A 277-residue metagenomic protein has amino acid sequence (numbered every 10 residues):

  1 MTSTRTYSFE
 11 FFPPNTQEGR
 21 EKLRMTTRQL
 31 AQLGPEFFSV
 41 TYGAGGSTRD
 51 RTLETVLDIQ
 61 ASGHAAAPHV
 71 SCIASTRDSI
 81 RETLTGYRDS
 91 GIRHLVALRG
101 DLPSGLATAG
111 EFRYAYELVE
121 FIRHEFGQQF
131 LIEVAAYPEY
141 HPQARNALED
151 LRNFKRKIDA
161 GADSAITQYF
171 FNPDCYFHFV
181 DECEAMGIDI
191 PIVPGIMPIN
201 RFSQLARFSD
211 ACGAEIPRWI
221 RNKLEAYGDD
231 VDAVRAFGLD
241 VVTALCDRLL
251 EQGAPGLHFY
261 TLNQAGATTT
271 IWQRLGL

Functional and structural regions predicted by a protein language model:
M1-V40: Conserved N-terminal beta1-alpha1 strand-loop-helix module at the mouth
T6-K22, A66-D78, E133-E149, A226-D240: Active-site mouth loops of central-metabolism enzymes
S8, S39, V96-A97, I166 (+1 more regions): Conserved beta-strand positions in the central sheet of alpha/beta enzyme cores
E10, F38, Y87, K157 (+3 more regions): Conserved, mostly hydrophobic/aromatic
F11-P14, T41-G45, H69-S75, G100-L102 (+5 more regions): Active-site beta-loop-alpha junctions enriched in small/polar residues
Q17-L30, T52, R77-L84, R145-R156 (+1 more regions): Short, acidic/polar
E18, G110-Y137, M186-L239, A244 (+1 more regions): Active-site pocket-lining/capping segments in soluble small-molecule metabolic enzymes
E18-E21, G46-D58, T76-E82, D101-I122 (+3 more regions): Active-site-adjacent beta->alpha loops and helix N-cap segments on the catalytic face of soluble alpha/beta enzymes
